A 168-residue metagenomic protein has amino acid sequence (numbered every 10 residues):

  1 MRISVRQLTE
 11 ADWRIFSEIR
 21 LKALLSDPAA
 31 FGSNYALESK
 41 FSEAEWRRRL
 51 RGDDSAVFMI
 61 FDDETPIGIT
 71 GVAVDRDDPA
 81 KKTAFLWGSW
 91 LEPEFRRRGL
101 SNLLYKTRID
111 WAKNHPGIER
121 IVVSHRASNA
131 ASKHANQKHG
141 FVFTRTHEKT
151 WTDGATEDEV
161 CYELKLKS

Functional and structural regions predicted by a protein language model:
R2, L8, K138, T152-S168: Terminal substrate-recognition subdomain of acyl/acetyltransferases
V5, H125: Conserved SAM-binding loop
Q7, P66, F143-R145: Residue-level detector of beta-propeller blades
E10, E18, A23-E94, Y105-T107 (+3 more regions): Acetyl-CoA-dependent GNAT
I15, F85-L86, R120, A131: Amphipathic alpha-helical recognition patches that constitute DNA-binding helices
R98, N102, A127-R145: Conserved active-site alpha-helix within GNAT-family acetyltransferase domains
A112-S124: Conserved GNAT acetyl-CoA-binding A-motif
V122-S124, V142-E159: Conserved catalytic-core motifs of GNAT/GCN5-like acyltransferases
